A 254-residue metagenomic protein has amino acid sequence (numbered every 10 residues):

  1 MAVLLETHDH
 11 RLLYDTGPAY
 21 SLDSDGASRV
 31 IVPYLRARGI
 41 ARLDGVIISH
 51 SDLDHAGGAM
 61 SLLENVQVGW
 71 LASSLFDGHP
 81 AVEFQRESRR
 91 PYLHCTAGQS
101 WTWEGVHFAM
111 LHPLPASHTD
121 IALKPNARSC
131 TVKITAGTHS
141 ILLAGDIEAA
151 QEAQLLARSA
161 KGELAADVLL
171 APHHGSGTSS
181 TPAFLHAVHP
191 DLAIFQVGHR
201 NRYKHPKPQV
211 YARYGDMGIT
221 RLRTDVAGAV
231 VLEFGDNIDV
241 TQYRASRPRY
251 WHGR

Functional and structural regions predicted by a protein language model:
M1-R254: Non-globular, low-confidence helical/coil segments that flank catalytic cores
